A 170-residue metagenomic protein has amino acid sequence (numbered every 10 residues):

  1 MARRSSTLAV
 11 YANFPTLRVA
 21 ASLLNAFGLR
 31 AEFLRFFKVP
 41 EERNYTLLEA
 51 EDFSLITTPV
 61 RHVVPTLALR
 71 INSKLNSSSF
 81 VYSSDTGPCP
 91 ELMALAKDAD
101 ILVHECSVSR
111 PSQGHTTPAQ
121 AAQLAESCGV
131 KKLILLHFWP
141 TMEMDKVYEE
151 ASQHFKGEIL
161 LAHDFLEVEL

Functional and structural regions predicted by a protein language model:
M1-Y82, G87, Y148-L170: Binuclear metal-dependent hydrolase catalytic cores
P88-V168: Cap/insert and terminal regions of metallo-dependent hydrolase folds
